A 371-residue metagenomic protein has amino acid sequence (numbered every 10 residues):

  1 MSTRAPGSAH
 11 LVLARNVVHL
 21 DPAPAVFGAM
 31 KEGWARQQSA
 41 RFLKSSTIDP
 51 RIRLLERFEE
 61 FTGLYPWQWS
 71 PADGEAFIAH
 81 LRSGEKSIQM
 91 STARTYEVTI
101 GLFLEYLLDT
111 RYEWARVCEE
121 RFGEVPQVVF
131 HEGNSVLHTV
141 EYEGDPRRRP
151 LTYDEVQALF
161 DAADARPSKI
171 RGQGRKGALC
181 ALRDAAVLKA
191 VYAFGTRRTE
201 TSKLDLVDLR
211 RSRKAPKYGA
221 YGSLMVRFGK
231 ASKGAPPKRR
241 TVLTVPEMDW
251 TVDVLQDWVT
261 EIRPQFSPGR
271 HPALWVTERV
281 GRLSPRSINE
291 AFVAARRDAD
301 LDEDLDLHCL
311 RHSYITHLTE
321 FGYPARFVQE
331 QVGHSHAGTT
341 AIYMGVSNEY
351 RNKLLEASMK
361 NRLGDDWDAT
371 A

Functional and structural regions predicted by a protein language model:
M1-A371: Conserved catalytic core of the tyrosine transesterase superfamily
